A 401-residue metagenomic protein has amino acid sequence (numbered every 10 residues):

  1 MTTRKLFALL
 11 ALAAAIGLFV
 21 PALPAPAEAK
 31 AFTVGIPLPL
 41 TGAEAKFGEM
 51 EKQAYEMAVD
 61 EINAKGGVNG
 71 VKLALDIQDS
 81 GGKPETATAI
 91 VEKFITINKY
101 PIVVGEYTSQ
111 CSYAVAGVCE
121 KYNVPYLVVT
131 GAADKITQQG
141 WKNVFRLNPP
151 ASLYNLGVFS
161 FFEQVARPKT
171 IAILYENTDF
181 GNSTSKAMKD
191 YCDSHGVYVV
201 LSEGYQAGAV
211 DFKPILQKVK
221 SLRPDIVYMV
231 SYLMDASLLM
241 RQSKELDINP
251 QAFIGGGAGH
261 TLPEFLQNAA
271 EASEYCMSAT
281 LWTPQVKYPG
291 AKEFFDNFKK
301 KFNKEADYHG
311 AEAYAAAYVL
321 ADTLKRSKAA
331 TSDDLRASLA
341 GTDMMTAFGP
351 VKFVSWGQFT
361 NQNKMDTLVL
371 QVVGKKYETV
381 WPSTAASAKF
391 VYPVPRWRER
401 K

Functional and structural regions predicted by a protein language model:
T2-F19, L23-K401: Extracytosolic ligand-binding ectodomains
